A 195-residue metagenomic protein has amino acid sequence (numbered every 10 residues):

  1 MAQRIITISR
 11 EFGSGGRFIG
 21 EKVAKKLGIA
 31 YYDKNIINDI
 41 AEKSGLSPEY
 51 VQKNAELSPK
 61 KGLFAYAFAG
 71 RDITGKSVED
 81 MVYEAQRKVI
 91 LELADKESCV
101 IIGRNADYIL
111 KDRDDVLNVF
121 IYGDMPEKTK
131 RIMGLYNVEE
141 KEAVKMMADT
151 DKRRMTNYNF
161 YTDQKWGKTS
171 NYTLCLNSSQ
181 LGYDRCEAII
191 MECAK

Functional and structural regions predicted by a protein language model:
A2-E11, E97: Pre-Walker A (Motif I) flank of P-loop NTPase domains
I8-E21: Glycine-rich phosphate-binding P-loop
A30-A41: Short beta-strand-centered segment that lines the nucleotide-binding/catalytic pocket of NTP-utilizing
A41-S98: ATP-dependent small-molecule kinase phosphotransfer cores that center on conserved nucleotide phosphate-binding segments
P59-Y66, E139-D184: Small-molecule kinase domains that catalyze NTP-dependent phosphoryl transfer to phosphate-bearing small molecules
R87, Y183-M191: Short, amphipathic alpha-helical "lid/cap" segments that border enzyme active or binding sites
L93, I109-D112: RNA pseudouridine synthases
D112-G134, E140-A148: Conserved phosphate-donor/acceptor-positioning beta-strand/loop module used by diverse small-molecule
